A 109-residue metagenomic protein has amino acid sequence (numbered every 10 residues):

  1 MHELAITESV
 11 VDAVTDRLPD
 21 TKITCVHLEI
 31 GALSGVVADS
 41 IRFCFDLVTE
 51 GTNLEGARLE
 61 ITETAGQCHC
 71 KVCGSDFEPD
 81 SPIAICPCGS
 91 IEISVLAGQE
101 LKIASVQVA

Functional and structural regions predicted by a protein language model:
E3-I6, T15, D20-T21, S34-A109: Cys/His-rich Zn2+-binding cysteine-cluster or related metal-binding knuckle/ribbon modules and their
T24-I30: Short glycine-rich phosphate-binding loop at a beta-alpha junction
